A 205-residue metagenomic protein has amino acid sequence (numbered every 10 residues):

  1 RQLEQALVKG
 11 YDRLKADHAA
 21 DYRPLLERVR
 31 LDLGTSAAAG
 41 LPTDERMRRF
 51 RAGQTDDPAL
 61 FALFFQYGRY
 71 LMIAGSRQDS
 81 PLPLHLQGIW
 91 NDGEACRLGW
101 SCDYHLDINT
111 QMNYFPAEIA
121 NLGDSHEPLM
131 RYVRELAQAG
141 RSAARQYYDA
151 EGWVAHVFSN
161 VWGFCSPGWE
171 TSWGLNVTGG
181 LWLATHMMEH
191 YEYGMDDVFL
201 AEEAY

Functional and structural regions predicted by a protein language model:
R1-D103, L122-A143: Acidic/polar, glycine-enriched structural segments that form the non-catalytic walls/loops of the carbohydrate-binding
S76-I108, M112-T185, E189-E202: Helix-terminus loop motifs that line ligand-binding clefts
Y205: Active-site helix/loop module of the DD-peptidase/beta-lactamase fold, centered on the serine-lysine SxxK catalytic
